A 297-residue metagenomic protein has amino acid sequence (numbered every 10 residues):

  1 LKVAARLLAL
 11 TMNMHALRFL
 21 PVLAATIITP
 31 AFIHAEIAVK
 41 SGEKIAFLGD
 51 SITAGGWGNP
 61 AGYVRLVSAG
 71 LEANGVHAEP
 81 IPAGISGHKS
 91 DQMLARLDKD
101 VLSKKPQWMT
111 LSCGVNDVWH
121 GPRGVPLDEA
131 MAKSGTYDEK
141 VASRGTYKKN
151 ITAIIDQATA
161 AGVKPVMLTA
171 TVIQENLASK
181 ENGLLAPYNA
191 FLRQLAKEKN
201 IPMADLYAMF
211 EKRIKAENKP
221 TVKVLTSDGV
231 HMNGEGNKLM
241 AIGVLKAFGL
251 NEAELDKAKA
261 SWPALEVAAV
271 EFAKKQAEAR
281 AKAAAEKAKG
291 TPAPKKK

Functional and structural regions predicted by a protein language model:
L1-P21: Bacterial N-terminal signal peptides that target proteins for export
M14, V39-S41, A61, R65-H77 (+1 more regions): Alpha-helical cap/lid subdomain in secreted, periplasmic, or secretory-pathway luminal O-acyl-processing enzymes
R18-A31: Bacterial N-terminal signal peptides
I33-A35: Boundary at the C-terminal end of the N-terminal hydrophobic targeting segment
E43-G58, K89, V118: Catalytic nucleophile-elbow at a beta strand-turn-alpha helix junction centered on a G-D-S/GDSL motif, marking
F47-L48, P82, M167, T226: A structural signal for the hydrophobic beta-strands that form the central parallel beta-sheet of Rossmann-like
G49-I52, G84, T171-V172: Short, histidine-centered active-site or binding-site loop motifs used for metal coordination, general acid-base
P82-K89: Short beta->alpha junction loops
